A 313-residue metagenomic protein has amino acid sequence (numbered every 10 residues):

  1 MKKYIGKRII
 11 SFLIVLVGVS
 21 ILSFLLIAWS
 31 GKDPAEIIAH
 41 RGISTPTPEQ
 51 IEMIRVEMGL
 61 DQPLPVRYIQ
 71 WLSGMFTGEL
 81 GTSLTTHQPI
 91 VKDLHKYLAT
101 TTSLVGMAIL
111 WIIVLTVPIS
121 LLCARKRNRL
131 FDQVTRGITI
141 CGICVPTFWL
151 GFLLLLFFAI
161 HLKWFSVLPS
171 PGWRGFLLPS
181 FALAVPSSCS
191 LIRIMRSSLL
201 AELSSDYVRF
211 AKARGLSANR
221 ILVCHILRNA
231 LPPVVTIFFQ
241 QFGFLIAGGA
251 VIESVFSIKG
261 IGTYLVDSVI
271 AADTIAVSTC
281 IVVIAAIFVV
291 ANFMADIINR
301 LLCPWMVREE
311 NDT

Functional and structural regions predicted by a protein language model:
K2-K3, H95-F131, T147, P171-T313: Alpha-helical transmembrane segments of integral membrane proteins, especially multi-pass inner/plasma-membrane
G6-I14: Hydrophobic alpha-helical segments of polytopic membrane proteins
S11, V19, I43-S44, W111-I112 (+5 more regions): Transmembrane alpha-helical core residues of multi-pass small-molecule transporters, especially secondary transporters
L16-I69, W164-L178: Hydrophobic alpha-helical transmembrane segments of membrane transport/permease proteins and related membrane-embedded
V19, S23-I27, K32, G151 (+5 more regions): Juxtamembrane/transmembrane-helix interface segments of polytopic membrane transporters
L22-G31, M58-G59, S73, G137-S166 (+1 more regions): Membrane-water interface segments at the C-terminal ends of transmembrane alpha-helices in multi-pass inner-membrane
L26, S30, I38, G42 (+9 more regions): Hydrophobic aliphatic residues
L60-V117: An internal, D/E-rich "acidic patch" concept
